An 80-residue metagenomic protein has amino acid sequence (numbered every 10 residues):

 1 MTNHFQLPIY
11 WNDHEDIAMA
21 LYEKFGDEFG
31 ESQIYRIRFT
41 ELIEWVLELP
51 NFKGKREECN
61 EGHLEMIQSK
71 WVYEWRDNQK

Functional and structural regions predicted by a protein language model:
N3-K80: A charge-rich, low-complexity, intrinsically flexible signal that marks solvent-exposed coils, linkers, repeats
